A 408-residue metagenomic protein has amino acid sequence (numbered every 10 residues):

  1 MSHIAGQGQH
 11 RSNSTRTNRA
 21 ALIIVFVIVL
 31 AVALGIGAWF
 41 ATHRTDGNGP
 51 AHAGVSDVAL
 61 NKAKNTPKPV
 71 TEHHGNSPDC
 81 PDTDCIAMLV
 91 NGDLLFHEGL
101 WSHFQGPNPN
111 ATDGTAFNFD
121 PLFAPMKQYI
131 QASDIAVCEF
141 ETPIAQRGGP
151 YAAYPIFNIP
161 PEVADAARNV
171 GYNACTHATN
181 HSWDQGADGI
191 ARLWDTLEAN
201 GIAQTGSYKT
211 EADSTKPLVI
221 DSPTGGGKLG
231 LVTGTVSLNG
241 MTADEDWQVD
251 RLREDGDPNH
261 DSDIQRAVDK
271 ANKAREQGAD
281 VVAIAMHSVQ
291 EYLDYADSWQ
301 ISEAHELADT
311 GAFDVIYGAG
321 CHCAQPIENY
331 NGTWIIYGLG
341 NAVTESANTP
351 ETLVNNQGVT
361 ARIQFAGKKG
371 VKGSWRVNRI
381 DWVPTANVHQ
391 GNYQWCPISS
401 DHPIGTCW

Functional and structural regions predicted by a protein language model:
H3-Q7, A20-W408: Acidic, metal/ion-coordinating pockets
R11-A21: Short, Lys/Arg-rich cytosolic juxtamembrane segment immediately N-terminal
